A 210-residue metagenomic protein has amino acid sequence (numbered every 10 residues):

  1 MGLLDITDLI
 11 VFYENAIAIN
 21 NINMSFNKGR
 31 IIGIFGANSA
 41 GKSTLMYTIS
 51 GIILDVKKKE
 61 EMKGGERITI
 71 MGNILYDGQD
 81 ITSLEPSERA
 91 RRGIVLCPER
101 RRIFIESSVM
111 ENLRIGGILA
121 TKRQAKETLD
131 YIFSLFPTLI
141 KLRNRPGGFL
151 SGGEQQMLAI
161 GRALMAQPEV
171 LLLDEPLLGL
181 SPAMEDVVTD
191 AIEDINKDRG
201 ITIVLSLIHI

Functional and structural regions predicted by a protein language model:
L4-I6, A18-I19: Conserved structural motif at the start of ABC-family nucleotide-binding domains
E14, I53-E61, S107-E127, L135-P137: ABC-type ATPase nucleotide-binding domains, specifically the catalytic core motifs of the NBD
F35-A37: The feature captures the beta-strand-to-loop junction immediately N-terminal to the Walker
K59-E88: ABC ATPase NBD Q-loop/coupling interface
S107, F149-L150, A163-L164: ABC ATPase signature
M165-E169: A short, proline-enriched helix->beta-strand linker immediately N-terminal to the Walker B motif in ABC-type P-loop
D186-G200: Helical segment within the ABC ATPase nucleotide-binding domain
I208-I210: Conserved small/polar residues in nucleotide/adenosyl-binding loops
